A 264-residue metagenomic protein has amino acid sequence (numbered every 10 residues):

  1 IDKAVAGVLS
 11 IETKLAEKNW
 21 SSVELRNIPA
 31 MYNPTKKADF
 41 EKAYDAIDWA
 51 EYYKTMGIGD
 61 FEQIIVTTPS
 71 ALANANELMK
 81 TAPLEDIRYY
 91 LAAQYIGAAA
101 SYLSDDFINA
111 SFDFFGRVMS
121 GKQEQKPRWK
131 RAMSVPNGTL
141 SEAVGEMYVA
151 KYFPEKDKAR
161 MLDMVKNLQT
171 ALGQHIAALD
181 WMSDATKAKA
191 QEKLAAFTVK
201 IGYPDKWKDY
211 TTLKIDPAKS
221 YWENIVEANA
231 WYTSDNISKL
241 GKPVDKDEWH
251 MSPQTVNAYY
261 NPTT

Functional and structural regions predicted by a protein language model:
I1-D163, N167, W222, E227 (+2 more regions): Noncatalytic, helix-rich "gating/capping" subdomain that lines the substrate-entry/channel surface of large enzyme
L9, K151, E155-T263: Extended, non-catalytic substrate-recognition/exosite surfaces adjacent to catalytic cores, especially in enzymes
